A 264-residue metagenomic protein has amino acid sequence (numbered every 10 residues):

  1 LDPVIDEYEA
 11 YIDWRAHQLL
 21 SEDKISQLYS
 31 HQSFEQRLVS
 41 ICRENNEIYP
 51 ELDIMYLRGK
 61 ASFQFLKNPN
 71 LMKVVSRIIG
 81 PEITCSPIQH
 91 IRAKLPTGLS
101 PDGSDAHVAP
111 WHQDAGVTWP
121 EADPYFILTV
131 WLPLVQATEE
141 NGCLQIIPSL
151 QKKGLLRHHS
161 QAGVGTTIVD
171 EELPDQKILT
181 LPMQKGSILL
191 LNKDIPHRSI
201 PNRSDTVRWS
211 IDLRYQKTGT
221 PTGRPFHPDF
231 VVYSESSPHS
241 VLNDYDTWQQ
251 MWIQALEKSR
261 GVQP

Functional and structural regions predicted by a protein language model:
L1, I91-A93, G116, A137-E139 (+3 more regions): Short, solvent-exposed loop/turn segments at secondary-structure junctions
L1-W111, P120: Non-heme Fe(II)-dependent double-stranded beta-helix
H17, S160-Q161, I188-L190, I195-P264: Non-heme Fe(II)/2-oxoglutarate
F34-Q36, H107-Q113, G163-D175, F226-V232: Short, surface-exposed loop/helix-turn segments at secondary-structure junctions that function as lids/hinges flanking
P96, I147-G154, R208, R214-G219: Short edge-strand/loop segments of extracellular domains
T97-A106, W111, E121-A122, E140-I146 (+2 more regions): A short secondary-structure junction signal
H112, G116-E139, P182-K185, L190 (+1 more regions): Short, conserved beta-strand element in jelly-roll/cupin
A137-P196: Double-stranded beta-helix
